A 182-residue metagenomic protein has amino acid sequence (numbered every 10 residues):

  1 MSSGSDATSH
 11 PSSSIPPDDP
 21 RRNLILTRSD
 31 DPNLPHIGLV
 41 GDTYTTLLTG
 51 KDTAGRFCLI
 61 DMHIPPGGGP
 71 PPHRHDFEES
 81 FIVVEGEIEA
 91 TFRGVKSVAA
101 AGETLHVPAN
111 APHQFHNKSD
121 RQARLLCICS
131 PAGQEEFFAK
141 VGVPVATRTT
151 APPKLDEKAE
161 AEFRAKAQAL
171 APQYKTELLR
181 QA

Functional and structural regions predicted by a protein language model:
S2-R56, K154-A182: A short, N-terminal "cap"/entry segment at the start of jelly-roll beta-barrel domains of the cupin/DSBH fold
L48-T49, G69-H75, H116-K118: Short histidine-centered beta-strand/loop micro-motifs that create catalytic or ligand/metal-coordination sites
T53, E89, A109-E135: Ligand-binding loop in jelly-roll beta-barrel domains
L59-P66, R74-F92, I128-P131: Short, conserved beta-strand element in jelly-roll/cupin
P65-G67, A101-G102, N110, D120: Tight coil/turn sites that cap or link beta-strands
E87, G94-P112: Short acidic-glycine-tyrosine-enriched beta hairpin
R121-A169: A contiguous, mid-protein "functional segment" used to position or interact with cofactors/ions or partner subunits
